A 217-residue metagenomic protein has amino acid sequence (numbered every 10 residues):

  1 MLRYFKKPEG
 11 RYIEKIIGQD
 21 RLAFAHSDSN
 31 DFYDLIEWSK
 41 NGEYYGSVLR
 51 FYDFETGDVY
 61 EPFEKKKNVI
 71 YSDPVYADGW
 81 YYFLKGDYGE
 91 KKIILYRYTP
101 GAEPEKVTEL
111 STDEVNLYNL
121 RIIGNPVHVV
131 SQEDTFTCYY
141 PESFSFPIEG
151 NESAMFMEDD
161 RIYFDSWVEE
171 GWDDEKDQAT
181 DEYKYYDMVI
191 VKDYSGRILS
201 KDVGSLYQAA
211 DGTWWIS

Functional and structural regions predicted by a protein language model:
M1-E14, L35-K65, Y88-D113, V130-A154 (+1 more regions): Surface-exposed loop/turn elements that mediate protein-protein interactions on large endomembrane-trafficking
Y12-Y33: N-terminal "first-domain core" detector
K15-I17, P74-V75, R121, M155-F156: Conserved beta-strand position repeated across blades of beta-propeller domains
Q19-L22, D78-G79, G124-V127, D159-R161: Short coil/turn segments that connect the beta-strands within blades of beta-propeller domains
A23-A25, D34, Y82-K85, H128-S131 (+2 more regions): Residue position within the beta-strands of beta-propeller blades
S27-S29, V127, E152: Loop/turn-rich, solvent-exposed surfaces of beta-rich toroidal or solenoidal domains
G57-A77, Y82-L84: A broadly used, surface-exposed interaction patch
D113-L120: Feature of secretome-associated and extracellular-like proteins
